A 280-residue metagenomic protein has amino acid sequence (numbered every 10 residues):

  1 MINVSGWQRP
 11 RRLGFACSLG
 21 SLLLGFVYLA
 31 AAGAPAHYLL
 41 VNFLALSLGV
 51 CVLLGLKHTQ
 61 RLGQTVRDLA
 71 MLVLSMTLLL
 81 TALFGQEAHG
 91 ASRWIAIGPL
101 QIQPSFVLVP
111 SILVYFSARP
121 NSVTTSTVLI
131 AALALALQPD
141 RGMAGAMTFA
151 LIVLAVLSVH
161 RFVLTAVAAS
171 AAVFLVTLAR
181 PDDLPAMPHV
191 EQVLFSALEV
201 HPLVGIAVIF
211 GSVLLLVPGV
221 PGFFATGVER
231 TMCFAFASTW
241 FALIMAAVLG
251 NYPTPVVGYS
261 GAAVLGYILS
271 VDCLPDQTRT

Functional and structural regions predicted by a protein language model:
M1-L19, T65-R67: N-terminal membrane topogenic signal
C17-T127, A132-Q138, F234, G250-P255 (+3 more regions): Membrane-helix boundary/helix-loop-helix interface segments in multi-pass membrane proteins
N42-C51, P202-G219: Hydrophobic alpha-helical transmembrane segments
V50-V52, V109-I112, S126-L133, A146-L154 (+2 more regions): Hydrophobic, membrane-inserted alpha-helices
R119-L133, R141-L175, Y267-L269: Hydrophobic alpha-helical segments of polytopic membrane proteins
R180-V200: Membrane-interface interhelical connector segments
V220-A237: Membrane-interface helix-loop-helix junctions at transmembrane boundaries of multi-pass membrane enzymes, predominantly
L269-T280: A juxtamembrane structural motif centered on a specific transmembrane helix
